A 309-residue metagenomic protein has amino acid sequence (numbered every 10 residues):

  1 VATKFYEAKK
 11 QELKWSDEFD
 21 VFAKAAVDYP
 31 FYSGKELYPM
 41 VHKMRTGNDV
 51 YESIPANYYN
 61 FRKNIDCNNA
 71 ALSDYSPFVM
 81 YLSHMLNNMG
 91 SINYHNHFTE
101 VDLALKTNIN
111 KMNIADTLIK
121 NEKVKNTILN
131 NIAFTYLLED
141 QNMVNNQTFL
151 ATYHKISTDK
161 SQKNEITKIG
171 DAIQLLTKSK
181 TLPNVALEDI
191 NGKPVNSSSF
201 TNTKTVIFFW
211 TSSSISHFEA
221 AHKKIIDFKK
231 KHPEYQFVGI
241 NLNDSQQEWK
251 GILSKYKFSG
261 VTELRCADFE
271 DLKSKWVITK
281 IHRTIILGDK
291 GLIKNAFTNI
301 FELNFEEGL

Functional and structural regions predicted by a protein language model:
V1-V195: Oxidative protein folding and maturation machinery
L182, T201-V206, H232-Y235, I281-H282 (+2 more regions): Active-site lining segments that contact anionic ligands and/or coordinate catalytic metals
V195-I225, Q236-V238: Short active-site neighborhood of thiol/selenol oxidoreductases, capturing the structured segment around
N196-F200, L272-V277, L309: Short amphipathic alpha-helix with an adjacent loop that forms part of the alpha/beta core around
S212-S216, D244, I300-F301: Short acidic, S/G/P-rich loop/turn micro-motifs used as interaction or catalytic elements
F218-Y256, D268-S274: Structural microenvironment flanking redox-active thiols in thiol-disulfide oxidoreductases
L253-I285, D289: Short, internal strand/loop/helix patches that form the active-site neighborhood or redox-interaction surface
K280-L309: Non-catalytic, surface beta->alpha helical segment in thiol-disulfide oxidoreductase systems
